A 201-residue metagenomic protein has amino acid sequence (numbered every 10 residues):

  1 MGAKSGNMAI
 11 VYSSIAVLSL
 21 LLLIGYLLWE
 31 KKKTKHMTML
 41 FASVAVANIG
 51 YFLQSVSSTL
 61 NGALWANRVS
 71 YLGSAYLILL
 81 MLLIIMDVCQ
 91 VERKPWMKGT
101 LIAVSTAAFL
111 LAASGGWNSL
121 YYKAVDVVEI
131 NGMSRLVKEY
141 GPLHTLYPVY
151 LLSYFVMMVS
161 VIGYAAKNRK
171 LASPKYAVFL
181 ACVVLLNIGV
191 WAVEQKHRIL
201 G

Functional and structural regions predicted by a protein language model:
G2-I15, L110-Y164, V190-Q195, I199: Extracellular-loop-to-transmembrane junctions of the mid-late helices
A3-L18, K31-W117, T145-L152: Individual alpha-helical transmembrane segments in multi-pass integral membrane proteins
K4, K31-K35, R93-K94, K98 (+5 more regions): Context-gated lysine
S19-Y26, L80-M86, P148-L171: Alpha-helical transmembrane segments in multipass membrane proteins, preferentially the mid-helix core
L23-W29, V56, V69, M133 (+1 more regions): Generic preference for well-ordered secondary structure
I49, G163-G201: Interfacial "cap-and-anchor" motif at the non-cytosolic start of specific transmembrane alpha-helices
V56-A63, C89-E92, G116-V127, A166-S173 (+2 more regions): Transmembrane helix-loop junctions in multipass membrane proteins, especially transporters and channels
M81-I84, M97-A107, E129-M133, Y154-Y164 (+1 more regions): Alpha-helical transmembrane segments of integral membrane proteins
